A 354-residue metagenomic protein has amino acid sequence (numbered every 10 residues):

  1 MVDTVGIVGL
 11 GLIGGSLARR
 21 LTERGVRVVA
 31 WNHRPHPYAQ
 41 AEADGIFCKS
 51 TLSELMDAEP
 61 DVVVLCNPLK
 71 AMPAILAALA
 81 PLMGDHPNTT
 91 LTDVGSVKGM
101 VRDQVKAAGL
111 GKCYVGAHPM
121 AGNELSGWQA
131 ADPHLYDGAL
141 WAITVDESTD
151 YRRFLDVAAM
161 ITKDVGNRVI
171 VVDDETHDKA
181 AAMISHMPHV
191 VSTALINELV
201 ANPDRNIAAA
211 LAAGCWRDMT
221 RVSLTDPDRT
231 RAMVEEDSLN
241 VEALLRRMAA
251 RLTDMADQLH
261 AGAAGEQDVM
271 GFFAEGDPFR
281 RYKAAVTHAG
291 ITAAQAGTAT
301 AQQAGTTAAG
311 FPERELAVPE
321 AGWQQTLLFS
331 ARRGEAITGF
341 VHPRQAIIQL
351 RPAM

Functional and structural regions predicted by a protein language model:
M1-S53, V62: NAD(P)+-binding Rossmann beta1-loop-alpha1 motif at the extreme N-terminus of oxidoreductases
T4, R27, N88, C113 (+1 more regions): Residues at the starts of beta-strands that form the adenosine-phosphate
E54-H86, T90: Rossmann-like NAD(P)-binding element
C66-P68, G95, V145: Glycine-rich, N-terminal phosphate-binding loop of Rossmann-like dinucleotide-binding domains
I75-Q129: Rossmann-like NAD(P)(H) cofactor-binding subdomain of soluble oxidoreductases
L135-L224: Internal alpha-helical scaffold of NAD(P)-dependent oxidoreductase catalytic cores
I207-R281: Interdomain hinge/lid region at the active-site interface of Rossmann-like NAD(P)-dependent oxidoreductases
A250, Q258, G262, Q267-M354: Long, low-complexity C-terminal extensions of enzymes
